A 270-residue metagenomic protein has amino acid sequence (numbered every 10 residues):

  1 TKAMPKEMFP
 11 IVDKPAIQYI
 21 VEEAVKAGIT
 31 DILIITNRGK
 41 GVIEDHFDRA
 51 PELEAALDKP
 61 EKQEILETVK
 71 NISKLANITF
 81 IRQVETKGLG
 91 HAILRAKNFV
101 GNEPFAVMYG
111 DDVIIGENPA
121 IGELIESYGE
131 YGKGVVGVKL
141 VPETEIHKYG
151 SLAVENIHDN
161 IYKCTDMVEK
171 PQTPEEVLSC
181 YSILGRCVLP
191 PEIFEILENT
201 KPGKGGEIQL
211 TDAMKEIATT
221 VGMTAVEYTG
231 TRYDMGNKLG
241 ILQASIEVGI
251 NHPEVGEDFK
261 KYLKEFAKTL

Functional and structural regions predicted by a protein language model:
T1-K62, Q83, P119-A120: N-terminal glycine-rich phosphate-binding loop and ensuing alpha1 helix
M8, I78-F80, G134, M223-A225 (+1 more regions): Conserved beta-strand scaffold positions in the cores of enzyme catalytic domains, especially in NTP/NDP-utilizing
A16-I20, H91-R95, A213: Well-ordered alpha-helical segments embedded in enzymatic catalytic cores
G28-I29, G101, E130, K163: Short loop/turn motifs at secondary-structure junctions
T30-I32, N77, P104, K133-G134 (+2 more regions): Residues at the starts of beta-strands that form the adenosine-phosphate
L53-A56, Q63-V154, P191, L197-E198: Conserved beta-loop-beta/alpha segment of the NTase-like Rossmann-fold superfamily that binds/positions NTPs
A106, I125-G129, N156-Y233, K238-K261: Catalytic-core segments of class I nucleotidyltransferases/pyrophosphorylases that form NMP-activated intermediates
F259-Y262, F266-L270: Intrinsic disorder at enzyme termini
